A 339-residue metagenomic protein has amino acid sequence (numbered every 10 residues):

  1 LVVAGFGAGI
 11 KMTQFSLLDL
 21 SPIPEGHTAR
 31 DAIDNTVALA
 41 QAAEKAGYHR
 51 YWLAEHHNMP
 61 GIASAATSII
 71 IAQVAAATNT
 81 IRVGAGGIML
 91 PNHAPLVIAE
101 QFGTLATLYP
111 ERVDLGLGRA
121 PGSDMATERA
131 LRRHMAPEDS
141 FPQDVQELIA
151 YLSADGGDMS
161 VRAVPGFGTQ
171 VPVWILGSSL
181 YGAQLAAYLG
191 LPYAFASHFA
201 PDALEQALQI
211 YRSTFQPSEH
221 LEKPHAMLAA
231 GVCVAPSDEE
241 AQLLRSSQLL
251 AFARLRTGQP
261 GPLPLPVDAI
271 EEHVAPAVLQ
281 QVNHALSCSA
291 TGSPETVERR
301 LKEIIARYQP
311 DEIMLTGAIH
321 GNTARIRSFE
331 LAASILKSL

Functional and structural regions predicted by a protein language model:
V2-I81: N-terminal beta1-alpha1-beta2 module of alpha/beta enzyme domains
K11-Q14, Y48-R50, T78-V83, Y109-V113 (+4 more regions): Short, well-ordered coil/turn segments that N-cap beta-strands
T13-A29, P91-S153, Y193, P201: Flexible, glycine-rich active-site loops centered on histidine and acidic residues that chelate a metal or position
F15, G47, E55, V74 (+5 more regions): Conserved, mostly hydrophobic/aromatic
F15-D19, Y51-L53, V83-A85, V113-L117 (+4 more regions): Hydrophobic faces of well-ordered beta-strands that scaffold small-molecule active sites in alpha/beta enzyme cores
S21-I33, I88-P95, V171-G177, S287-G292: Active-site mouth loops of central-metabolism enzymes
I71-N79, A106-P110, A187, S218-E219 (+1 more regions): Acidic (Asp/Glu)-rich catalytic clusters
M135-R162, A203-P310, K337: An alpha-helical appendage that flanks or caps ligand/catalytic pockets
